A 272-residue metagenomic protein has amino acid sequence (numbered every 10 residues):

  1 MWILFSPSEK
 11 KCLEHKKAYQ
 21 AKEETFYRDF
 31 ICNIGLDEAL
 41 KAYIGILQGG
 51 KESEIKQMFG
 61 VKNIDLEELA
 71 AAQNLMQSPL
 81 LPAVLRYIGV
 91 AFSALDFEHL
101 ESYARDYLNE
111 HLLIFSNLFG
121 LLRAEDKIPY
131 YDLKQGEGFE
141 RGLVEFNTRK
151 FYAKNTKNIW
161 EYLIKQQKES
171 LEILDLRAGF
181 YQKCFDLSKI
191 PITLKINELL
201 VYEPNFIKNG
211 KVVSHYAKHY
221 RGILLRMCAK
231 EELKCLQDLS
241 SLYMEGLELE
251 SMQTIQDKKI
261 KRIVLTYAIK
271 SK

Functional and structural regions predicted by a protein language model:
M1-I3: Extreme N-terminal starter segment of soluble prokaryotic enzymes
F5-H99: Active-site helix-to-loop segments that bind/position phosphate- or nucleotide-bearing substrates and donors across
F97-K272: Internal, well-folded beta-alpha domain core
